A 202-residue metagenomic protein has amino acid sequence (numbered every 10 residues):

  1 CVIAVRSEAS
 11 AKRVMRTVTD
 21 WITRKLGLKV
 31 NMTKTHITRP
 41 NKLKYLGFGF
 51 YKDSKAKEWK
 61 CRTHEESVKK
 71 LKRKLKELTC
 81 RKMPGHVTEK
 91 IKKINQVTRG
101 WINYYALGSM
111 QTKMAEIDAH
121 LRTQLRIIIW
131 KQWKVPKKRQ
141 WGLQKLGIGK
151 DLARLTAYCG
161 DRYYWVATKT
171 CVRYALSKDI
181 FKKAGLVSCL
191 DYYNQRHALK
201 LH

Functional and structural regions predicted by a protein language model:
C1-H202: Non-catalytic terminal/accessory segments
